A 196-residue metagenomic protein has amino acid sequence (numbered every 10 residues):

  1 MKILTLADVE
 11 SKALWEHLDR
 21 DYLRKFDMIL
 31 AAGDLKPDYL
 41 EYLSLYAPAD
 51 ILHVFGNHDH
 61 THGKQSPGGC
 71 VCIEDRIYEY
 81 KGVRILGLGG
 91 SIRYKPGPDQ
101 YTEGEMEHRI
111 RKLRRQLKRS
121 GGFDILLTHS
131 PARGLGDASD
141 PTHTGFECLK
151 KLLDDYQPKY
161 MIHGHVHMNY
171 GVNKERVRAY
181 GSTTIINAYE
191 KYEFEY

Functional and structural regions predicted by a protein language model:
M1, A49-D50, C70, V83 (+2 more regions): A structural micro-motif
M1-S44, R115-G122: N-terminal active-site segment of His-dependent metallophosphoesterases
I3-L14, F55-T144, E190: Conserved catalytic scaffold of divalent metal-dependent phosphoesterases
T5-A7, M28-D34, L52-N57, I73 (+4 more regions): Active-site neighborhood of phospho(di)ester-bond hydrolases with catalytic His/Asp-centered motifs
L6, W15-H17, I77-K81, L152-Y156 (+2 more regions): Binuclear metal-dependent phosphoesterase catalytic core
W15-D19, L35, Y39-A49, H60-C70 (+2 more regions): Metal-dependent catalytic neighborhoods of phosphoester/phosphodiester hydrolases
G145-K151: A short, acidic, amphipathic alpha-helical segment used as a generic capping/interface helix at domain edges
